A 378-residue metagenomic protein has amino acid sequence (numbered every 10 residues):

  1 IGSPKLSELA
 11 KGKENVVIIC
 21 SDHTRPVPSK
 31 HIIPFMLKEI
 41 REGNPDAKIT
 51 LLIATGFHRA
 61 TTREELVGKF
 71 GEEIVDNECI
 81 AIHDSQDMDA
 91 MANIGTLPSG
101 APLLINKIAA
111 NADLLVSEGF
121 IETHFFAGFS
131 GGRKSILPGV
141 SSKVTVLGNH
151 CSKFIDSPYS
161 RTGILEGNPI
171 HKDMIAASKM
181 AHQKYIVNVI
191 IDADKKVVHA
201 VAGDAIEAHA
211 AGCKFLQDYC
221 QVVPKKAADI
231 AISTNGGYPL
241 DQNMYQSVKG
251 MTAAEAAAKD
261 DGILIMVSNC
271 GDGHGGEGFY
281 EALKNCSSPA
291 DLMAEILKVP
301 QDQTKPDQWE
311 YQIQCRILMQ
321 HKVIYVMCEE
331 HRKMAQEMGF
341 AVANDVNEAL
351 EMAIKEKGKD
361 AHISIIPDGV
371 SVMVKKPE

Functional and structural regions predicted by a protein language model:
I1-V17, R41-A47, A181, V222-I230 (+3 more regions): Glycine-rich phosphate/diphosphate-binding loops that line cofactor/substrate pockets in enzymes
N15-P26, T50-G56, I232-T234: Short glycine-rich or small-residue beta-strand-to-loop segments that form or flank ligand, phosphate, metal/Fe-S
V17-I19, V116-E118, D229-T234, I265 (+1 more regions): Structural motif
R25-D46, S247-A257: Histidine-anchored nucleotide/phosphate-binding helix
T61-F129: An acidic, phosphate/nucleotide-engaging active-site surface
G95-L97, K107-A110, L114-V187, D192-A193 (+1 more regions): Conserved phosphate- and dinucleotide-binding cores of soluble alpha/beta proteins, encompassing both enzyme active
S160-Y238: Membrane-embedded hairpin module used as a gating/binding unit in multi-pass transport and secretion proteins
S247-V248, T252-E378: C-terminal non-catalytic interaction/assembly regions of soluble proteins
